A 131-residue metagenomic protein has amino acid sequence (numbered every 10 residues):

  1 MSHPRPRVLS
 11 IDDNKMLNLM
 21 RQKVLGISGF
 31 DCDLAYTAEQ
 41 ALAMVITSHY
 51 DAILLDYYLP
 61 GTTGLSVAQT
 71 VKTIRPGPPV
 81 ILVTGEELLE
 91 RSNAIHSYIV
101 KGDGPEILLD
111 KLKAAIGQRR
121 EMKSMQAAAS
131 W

Functional and structural regions predicted by a protein language model:
M1-R7, E106-W131: Non-catalytic signal-transmission and effector/linker regions of two-component phosphorelay proteins
K15-D33: Two-component/phosphorelay signaling modules centered on CheY-like receiver
L34-A52: Acidic, metal-coordinating helix/loop segments flanking the phosphotransfer/catalytic sites of two-component signaling
T37, T63-S66: Acidic catalytic/metal-coordinating carboxylates
A43, L65-P76: Short amphipathic alpha-helix used as the core "switch/output" element in two-component signaling
D56: Active-site residues of response regulator receiver
P60: The feature encodes the CheY-like receiver
